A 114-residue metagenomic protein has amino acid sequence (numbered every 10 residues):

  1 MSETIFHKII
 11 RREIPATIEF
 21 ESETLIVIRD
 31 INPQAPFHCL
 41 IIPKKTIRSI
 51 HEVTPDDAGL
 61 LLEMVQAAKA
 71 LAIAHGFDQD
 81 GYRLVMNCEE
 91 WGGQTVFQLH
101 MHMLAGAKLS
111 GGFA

Functional and structural regions predicted by a protein language model:
M1-A114: HIT superfamily nucleotide-processing domains
